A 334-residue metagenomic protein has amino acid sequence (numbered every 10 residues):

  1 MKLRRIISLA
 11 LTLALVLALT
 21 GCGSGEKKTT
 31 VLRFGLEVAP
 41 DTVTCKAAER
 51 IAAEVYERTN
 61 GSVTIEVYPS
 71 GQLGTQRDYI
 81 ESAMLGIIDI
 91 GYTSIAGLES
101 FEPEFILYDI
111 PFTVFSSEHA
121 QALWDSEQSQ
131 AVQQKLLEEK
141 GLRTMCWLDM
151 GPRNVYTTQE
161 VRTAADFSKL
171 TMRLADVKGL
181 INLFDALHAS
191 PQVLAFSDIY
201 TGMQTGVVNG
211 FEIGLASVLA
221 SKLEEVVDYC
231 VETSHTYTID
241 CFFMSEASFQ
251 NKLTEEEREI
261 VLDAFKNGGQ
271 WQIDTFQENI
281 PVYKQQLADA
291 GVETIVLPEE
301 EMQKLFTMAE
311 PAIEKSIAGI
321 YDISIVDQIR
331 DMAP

Functional and structural regions predicted by a protein language model:
M1-V31, P334: Short, low-complexity disordered leader/linker segments with a strong preference for bacterial N-terminal type II
G23-H119, Q128, L137-E139, R143-P334: N-terminal secretory/targeting leader peptides
